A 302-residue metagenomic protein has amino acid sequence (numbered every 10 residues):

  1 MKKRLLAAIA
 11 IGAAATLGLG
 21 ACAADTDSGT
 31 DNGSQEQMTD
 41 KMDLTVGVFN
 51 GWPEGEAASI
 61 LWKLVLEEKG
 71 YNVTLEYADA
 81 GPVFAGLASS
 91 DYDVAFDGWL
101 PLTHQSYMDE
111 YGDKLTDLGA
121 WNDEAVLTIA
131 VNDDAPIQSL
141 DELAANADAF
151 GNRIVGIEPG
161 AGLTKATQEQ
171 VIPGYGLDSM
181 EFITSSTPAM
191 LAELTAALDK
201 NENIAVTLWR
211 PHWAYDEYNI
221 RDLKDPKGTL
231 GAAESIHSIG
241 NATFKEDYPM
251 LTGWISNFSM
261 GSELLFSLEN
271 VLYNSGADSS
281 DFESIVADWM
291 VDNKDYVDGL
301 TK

Functional and structural regions predicted by a protein language model:
L5-L6, L19-S34: Bacterial lipoprotein signal-peptidase II cleavage site
Q37-E54, Y71-E76, G151-V155, I255: Short, well-ordered beta-strand elements
N50-P53, L75-G86, E181-E193: Short helix-initiation/N-cap motifs at beta->coil->alpha
W62-K69, A149-E181: Ligand-binding cleft/hinge of the Venus flytrap
D79-G81, S90, F96-Y107, V206-H212 (+1 more regions): Beta->alpha turn/N-cap motifs
Y92-F96, A166-G228: Ligand-binding pocket segment of bilobal, Venus flytrap-like solute-binding proteins
D113-G160: A conserved helix-loop-strand patch within extracytoplasmic ligand-binding domains of the periplasmic binding
V126-P136, E234-P249: A bilobed periplasmic-binding-protein/Venus flytrap-type ligand-binding module shared by bacterial periplasmic
